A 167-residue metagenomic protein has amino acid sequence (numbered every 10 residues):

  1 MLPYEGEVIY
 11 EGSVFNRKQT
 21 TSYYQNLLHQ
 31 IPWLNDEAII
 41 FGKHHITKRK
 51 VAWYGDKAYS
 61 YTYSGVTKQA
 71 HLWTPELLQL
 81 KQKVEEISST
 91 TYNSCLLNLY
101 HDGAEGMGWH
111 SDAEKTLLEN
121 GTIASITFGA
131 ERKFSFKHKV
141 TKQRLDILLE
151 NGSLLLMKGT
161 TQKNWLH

Functional and structural regions predicted by a protein language model:
M1-H167: Non-heme Fe(II) oxygenase metal-center motifs and adjacent flexible, charged/small-residue loops
